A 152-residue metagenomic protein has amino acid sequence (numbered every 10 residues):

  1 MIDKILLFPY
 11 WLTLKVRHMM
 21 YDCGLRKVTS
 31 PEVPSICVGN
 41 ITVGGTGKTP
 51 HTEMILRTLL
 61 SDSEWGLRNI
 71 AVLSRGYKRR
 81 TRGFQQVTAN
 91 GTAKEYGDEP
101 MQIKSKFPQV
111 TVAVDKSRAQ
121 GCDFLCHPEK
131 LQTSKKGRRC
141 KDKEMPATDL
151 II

Functional and structural regions predicted by a protein language model:
M1-L12: Charged, amphipathic alpha-helical linker segments immediately N-terminal to NTP-binding catalytic cores
P9, T49, I103: Residue-level signal for inorganic ion chemistry
K15: Gly/charged, well-structured mid-domain segments that form the phosphate/adenylate-handling core of ATP-dependent
H18-A89, P128: Walker A (P-loop) phosphate-binding motif
W65-N69, V110, P146: A generic structural motif
A89-K116, G137: Nucleotide-state-sensitive switch-loop elements of NTP-binding domains
T111-I152: Phosphate-binding/switch loop-helix module in NTP-utilizing enzymes
